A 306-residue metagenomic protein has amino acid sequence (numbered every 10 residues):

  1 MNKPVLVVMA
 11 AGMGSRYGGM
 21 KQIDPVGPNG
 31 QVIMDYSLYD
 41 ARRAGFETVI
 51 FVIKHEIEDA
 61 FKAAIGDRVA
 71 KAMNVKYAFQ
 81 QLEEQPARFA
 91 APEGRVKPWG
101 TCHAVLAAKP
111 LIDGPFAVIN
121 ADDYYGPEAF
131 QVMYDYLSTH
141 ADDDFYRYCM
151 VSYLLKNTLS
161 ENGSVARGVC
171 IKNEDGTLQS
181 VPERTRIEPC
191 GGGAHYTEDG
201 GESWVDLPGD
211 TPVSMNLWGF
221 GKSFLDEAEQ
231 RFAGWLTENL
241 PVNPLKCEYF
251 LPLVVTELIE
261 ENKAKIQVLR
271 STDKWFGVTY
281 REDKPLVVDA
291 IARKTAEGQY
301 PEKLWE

Functional and structural regions predicted by a protein language model:
N2-G66, V75, Q80, G114: N-terminal glycine-rich phosphate-binding loop and ensuing alpha1 helix
F61-I65, M133, V287: Hydrophobic packing residues within well-ordered alpha-helices of enzyme cores
V69-G114: Short phosphate-binding loop-to-helix
A87-P98, G163-G168, E282-L286: Short, surface-exposed amphipathic charged segments that create phosphate/polyanion-binding patches used for binding
G114-Y124: Short beta-strand-to-loop acidic/aromatic patch adjacent to the donor-nucleotide binding site
P127-L217, K222: Conserved core of the sugar-phosphate nucleotidyltransferase
E229-A264: A C-terminal functional module that forms or caps the active site or interfaces directly with catalytic machinery
D283-E306: Generic C-terminus detector
